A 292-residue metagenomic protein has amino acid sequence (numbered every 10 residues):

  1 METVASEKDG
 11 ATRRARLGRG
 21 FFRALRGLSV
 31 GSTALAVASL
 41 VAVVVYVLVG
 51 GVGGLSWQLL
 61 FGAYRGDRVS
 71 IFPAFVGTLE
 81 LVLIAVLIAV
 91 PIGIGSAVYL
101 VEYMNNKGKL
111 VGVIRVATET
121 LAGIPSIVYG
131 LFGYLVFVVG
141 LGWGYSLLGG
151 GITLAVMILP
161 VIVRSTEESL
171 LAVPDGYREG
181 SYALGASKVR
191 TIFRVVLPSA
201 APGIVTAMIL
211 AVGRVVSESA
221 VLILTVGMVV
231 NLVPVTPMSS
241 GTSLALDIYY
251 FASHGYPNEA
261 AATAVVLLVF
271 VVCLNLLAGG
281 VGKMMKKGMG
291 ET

Functional and structural regions predicted by a protein language model:
M1-L35, A278-T292: Transmembrane alpha-helical segments of polytopic membrane transport and secretion proteins
K8-G31, V45-A85, K107-G108, L246-N258: Periplasmic/extracellular loop-to-transmembrane helix junction in inner-membrane transport proteins
F22, I92, N105-L110, R115 (+1 more regions): Amphipathic cytosolic juxtamembrane alpha-helices at the membrane-cytosol interface of multi-pass membrane transporters
A85-T118, V139, A278-K287: Transmembrane-helix boundary motif in ABC transporter permease subunits
V86, S165, K188-V226: Transmembrane alpha-helices
L100, L171, D175, Y182 (+2 more regions): C-terminal transmembrane helix and the adjacent membrane-cytosol boundary/short C-terminal tail of inner/organellar
E119-A155: Generic hydrophobic transmembrane alpha-helix motif, especially the helices
L222-L268: Interhelical loop and adjacent transmembrane-helix boundary motif in polytopic membrane transport permeases
